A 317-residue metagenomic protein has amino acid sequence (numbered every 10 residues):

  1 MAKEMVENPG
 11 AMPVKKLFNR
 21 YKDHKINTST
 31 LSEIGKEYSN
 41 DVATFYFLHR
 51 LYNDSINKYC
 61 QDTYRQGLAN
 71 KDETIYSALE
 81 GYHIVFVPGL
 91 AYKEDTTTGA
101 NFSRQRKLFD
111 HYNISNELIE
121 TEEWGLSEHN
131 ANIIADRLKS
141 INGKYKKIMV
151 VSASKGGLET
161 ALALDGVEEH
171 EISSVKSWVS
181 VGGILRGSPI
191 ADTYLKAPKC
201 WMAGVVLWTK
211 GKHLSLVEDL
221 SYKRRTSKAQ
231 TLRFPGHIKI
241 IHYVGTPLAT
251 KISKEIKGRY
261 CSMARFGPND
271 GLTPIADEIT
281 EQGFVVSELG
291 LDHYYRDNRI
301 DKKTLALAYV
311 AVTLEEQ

Functional and structural regions predicted by a protein language model:
M1-E7, K15-K16, P235-Q317: C-terminal catalytic-base region of ester-bond hydrolases, centering on the histidine of the charge-relay
M1-T97: Flexible, membrane-associating and regulatory peripheral segments of lipid-active enzymes
I75-I148: Active-site catalytic motif of lipid deacylating hydrolases and related acyltransferases
V85, E117, V179, I241-Y243 (+1 more regions): Hydrophobic/aromatic beta-strand patches that form the interior of the parallel beta-sheet core in alpha/beta enzyme
L90-K93, E123-W124, S154-L158, G183-G187 (+1 more regions): Solvent-exposed loop/turn segments at secondary-structure junctions within structured extracellular/periplasmic domains
T98, P189-Y194, K251-I256: Short aromatic-enriched loop/helix-cap "lid" or pocket-rim segments at secondary-structure transitions that line
N101-R104, G166-E169, L195-A197, R259 (+1 more regions): Glycine-rich, phosphate-binding/catalytic loops in enzymes
N132-A229: Serine-dependent carboxylesterase/thioesterase catalytic core of lipase-like alpha/beta-hydrolase/SGNH enzymes
